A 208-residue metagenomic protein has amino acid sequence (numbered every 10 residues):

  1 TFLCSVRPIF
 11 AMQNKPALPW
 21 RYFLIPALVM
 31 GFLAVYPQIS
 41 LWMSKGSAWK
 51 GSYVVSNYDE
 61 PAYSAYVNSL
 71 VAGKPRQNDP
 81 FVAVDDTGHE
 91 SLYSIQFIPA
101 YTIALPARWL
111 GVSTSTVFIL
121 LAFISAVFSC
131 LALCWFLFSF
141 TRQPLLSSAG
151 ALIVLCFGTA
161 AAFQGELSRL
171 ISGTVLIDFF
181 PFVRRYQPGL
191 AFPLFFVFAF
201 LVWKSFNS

Functional and structural regions predicted by a protein language model:
M12, L190-S208: Membrane-interface transmembrane helices that cradle and orient dolichyl/undecaprenyl
N14-P26: N-terminal membrane topogenic signal
W20, L137-T141, L201-N207: Structural signal for the C-terminal ends of transmembrane alpha-helices and the immediately following loop
L24, L28-G31, N207-S208: Proteins with a high burden of low-complexity, intrinsically disordered sequence enriched in S/T/G/P/A and R, requiring
M30-F196: Active-site lumenal/periplasmic loops and adjacent helix-entry segments of GT-C-fold, multi-pass membrane
